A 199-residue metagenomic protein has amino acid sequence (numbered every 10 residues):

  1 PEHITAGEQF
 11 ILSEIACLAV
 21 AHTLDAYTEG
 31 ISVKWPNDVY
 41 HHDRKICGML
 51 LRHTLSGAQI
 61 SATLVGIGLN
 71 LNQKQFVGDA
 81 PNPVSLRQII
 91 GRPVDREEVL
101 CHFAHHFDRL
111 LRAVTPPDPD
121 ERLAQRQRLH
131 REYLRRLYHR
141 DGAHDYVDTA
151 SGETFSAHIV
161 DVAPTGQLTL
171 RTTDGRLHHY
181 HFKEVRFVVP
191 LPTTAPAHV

Functional and structural regions predicted by a protein language model:
P1-E2: Interfacial segments of multi-pass membrane proteins
T5-I31, H41-V199: Long, positively charged amphipathic alpha-helical accessory segments at protein N-termini or as interdomain linkers
P36: Thiolate-centered catalytic microenvironments shared by cysteine-dependent enzyme domains
